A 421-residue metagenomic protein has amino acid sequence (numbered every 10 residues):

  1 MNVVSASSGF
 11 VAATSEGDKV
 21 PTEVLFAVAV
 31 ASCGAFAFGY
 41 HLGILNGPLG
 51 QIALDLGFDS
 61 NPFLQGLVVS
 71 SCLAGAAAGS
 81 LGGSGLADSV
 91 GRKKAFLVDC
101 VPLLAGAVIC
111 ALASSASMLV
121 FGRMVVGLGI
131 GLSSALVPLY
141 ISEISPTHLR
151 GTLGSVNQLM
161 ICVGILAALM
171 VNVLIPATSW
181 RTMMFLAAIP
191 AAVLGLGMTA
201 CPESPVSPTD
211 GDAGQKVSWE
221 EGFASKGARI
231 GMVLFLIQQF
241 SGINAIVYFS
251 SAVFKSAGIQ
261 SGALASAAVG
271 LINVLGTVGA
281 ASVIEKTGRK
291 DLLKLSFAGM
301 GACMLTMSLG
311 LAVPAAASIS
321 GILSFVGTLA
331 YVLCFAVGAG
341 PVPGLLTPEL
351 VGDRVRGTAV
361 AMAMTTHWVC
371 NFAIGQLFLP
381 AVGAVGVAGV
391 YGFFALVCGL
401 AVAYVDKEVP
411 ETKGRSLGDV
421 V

Functional and structural regions predicted by a protein language model:
M1-P208, D212-V421: Alpha-helical transmembrane bundle of multi-pass membrane proteins
